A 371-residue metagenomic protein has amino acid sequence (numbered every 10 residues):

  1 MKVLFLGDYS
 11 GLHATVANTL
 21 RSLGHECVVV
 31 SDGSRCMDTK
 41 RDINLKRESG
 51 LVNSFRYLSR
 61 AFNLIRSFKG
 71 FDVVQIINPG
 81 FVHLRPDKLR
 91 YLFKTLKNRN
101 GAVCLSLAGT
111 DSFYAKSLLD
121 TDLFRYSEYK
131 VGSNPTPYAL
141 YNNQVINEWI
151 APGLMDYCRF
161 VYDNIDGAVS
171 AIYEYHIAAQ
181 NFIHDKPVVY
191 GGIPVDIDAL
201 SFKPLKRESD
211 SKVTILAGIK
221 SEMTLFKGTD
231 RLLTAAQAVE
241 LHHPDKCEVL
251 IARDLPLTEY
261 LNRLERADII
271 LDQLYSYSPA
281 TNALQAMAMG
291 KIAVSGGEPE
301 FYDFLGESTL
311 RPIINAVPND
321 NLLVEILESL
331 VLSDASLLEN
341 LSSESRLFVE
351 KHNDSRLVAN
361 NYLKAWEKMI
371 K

Functional and structural regions predicted by a protein language model:
T39, L105-P152, E222, E298 (+1 more regions): Acceptor-binding helix/loop patch of EC 2.4 sugar-transfer enzymes, predominantly nucleotide-sugar-dependent
F62, F68-K69, Y91-N98, E128-A168: Membrane-proximal helix-turn-helix segments that form the acceptor-binding/catalytic region of lipid-linked
Y114-A115, V145-V188, T234: A short, active-site helix/loop in glycosyltransferases that binds the activated sugar's phosphate group
V189-K227, L233: Conserved donor-binding/catalytic core segment of Leloir-type glycosyltransferases
E265-S278, K291: Acidic donor-binding loop of glycosyltransferase active sites
I292-E300: Short hydrophobic beta-strand element within catalytic cores of glycosyltransferases and related nucleotide-activated
Y302-E328: Change "using UDP/GDP/dTDP sugars" to "using nucleotide sugars
A335-E367: A charged, aromatic-enriched C-terminal amphipathic alpha-helix characteristic of glycosyltransferases across folds
